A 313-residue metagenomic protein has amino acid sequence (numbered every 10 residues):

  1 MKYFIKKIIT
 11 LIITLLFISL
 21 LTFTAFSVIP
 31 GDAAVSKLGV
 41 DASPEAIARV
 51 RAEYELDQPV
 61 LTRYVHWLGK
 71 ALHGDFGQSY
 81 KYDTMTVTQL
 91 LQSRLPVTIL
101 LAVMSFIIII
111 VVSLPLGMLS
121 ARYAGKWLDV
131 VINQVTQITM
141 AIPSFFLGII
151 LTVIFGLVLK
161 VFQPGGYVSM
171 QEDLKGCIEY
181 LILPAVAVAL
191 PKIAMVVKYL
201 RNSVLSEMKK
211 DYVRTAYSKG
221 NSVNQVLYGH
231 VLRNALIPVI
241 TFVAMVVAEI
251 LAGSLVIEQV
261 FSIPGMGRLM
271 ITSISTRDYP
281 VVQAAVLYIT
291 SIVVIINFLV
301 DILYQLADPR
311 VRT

Functional and structural regions predicted by a protein language model:
K2, L91, L95-L128, D173-T313: Alpha-helical transmembrane segments of integral membrane proteins, especially multi-pass inner/plasma-membrane
K2-K6, T10, P115-L151, I237-V239: Cytoplasmic-entry segments and transmembrane alpha-helices of multi-pass inner-membrane transporters
I8, V50, V60-F76, V87 (+8 more regions): Hydrophobic alpha-helical segments of integral membrane proteins, encompassing both true transmembrane helices
L15-V65, L159-Y180: Hydrophobic alpha-helical transmembrane segments of membrane transport/permease proteins and related membrane-embedded
T22, F26, P30, A34 (+7 more regions): Membrane-water interface at transmembrane helix exits
I29, T139-I142, L251: Transmembrane helix irregularities
D57-L114: An internal, D/E-rich "acidic patch" concept
N133-K198: Membrane-water interface segments at transmembrane-helix boundaries in multipass membrane proteins
